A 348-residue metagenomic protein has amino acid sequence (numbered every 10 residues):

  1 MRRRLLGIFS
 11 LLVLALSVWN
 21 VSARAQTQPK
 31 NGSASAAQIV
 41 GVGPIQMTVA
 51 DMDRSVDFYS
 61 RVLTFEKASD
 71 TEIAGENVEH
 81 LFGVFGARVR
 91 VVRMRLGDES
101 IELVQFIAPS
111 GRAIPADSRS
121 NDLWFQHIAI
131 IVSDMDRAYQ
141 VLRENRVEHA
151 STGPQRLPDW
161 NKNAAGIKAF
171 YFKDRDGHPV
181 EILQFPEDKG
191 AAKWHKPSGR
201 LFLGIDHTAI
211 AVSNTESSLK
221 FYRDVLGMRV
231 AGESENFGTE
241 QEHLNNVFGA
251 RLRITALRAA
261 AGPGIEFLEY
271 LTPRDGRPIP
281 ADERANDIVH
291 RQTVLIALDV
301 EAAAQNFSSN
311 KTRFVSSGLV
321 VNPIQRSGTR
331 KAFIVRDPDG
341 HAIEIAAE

Functional and structural regions predicted by a protein language model:
M1-F9: Bacterial N-terminal signal peptides that target proteins for export
I8-V18: Bacterial N-terminal signal peptides
R24-Q38, I130, D136-L203, I210 (+5 more regions): Vicinal oxygen chelate
A37, V84-G86, R119-D122, R200 (+2 more regions): A generic structural micro-feature
V40-D51, R90-L103, I107-A108, I114-L142 (+6 more regions): Vicinal oxygen chelate
T48-E99, E144, W160-A164, A211-G264 (+2 more regions): Core segments of cupin and vicinal oxygen chelate
D53, D57-I73, I107-P109, S118-W124 (+8 more regions): Extended intrinsically disordered, low-complexity coil regions enriched in Ser, Thr, Gly, Ala and often Pro
G111-R112, H178, D275-G276, H341: Short, charged/polar, Gly/Pro-enriched secondary-structure boundary elements
